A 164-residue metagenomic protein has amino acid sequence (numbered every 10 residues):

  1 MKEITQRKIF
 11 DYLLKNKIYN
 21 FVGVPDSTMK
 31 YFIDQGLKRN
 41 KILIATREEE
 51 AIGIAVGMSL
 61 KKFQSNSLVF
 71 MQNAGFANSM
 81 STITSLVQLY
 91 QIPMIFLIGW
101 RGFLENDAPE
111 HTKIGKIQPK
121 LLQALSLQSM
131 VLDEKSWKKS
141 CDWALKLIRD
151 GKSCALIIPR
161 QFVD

Functional and structural regions predicted by a protein language model:
M1-D164: Thiamine diphosphate
